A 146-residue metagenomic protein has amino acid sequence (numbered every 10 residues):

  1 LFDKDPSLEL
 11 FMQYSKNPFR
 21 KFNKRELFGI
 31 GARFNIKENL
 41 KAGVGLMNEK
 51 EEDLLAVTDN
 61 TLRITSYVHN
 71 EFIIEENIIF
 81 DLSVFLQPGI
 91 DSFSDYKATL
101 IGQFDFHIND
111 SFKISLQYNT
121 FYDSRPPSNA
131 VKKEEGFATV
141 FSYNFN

Functional and structural regions predicted by a protein language model:
L1, Y14, F34-I36, L40 (+4 more regions): Residue-level signature of outer-membrane beta-barrel architecture
F2-E49: Gram-negative (and chloroplast) outer-membrane scaffold detector with strong preference for beta-barrel transmembrane
F2-L8, E38-A42, F72-F80, F106-L116: Repeated loop/turn-to-beta-strand initiation elements of outer-membrane beta-barrel proteins
L10-M12, I30, A42-V44, S66 (+3 more regions): Membrane-embedded beta-strand positions of outer-membrane beta-barrel proteins
M12-P18, L46-E52, L86-I90, T120-S124 (+1 more regions): Transmembrane beta-strands of outer-membrane beta-barrel pores
K24-F28, T58-I64, S94-A98, K133-F137: Residues that define the transmembrane beta-barrel architecture of outer-membrane proteins
A42-N77: Histidine/lysine/aspartate-rich catalytic loop segments that bind and position anionic ligands
F104-H107, K133-N146: Outer-membrane beta-barrel "beta-signal"
